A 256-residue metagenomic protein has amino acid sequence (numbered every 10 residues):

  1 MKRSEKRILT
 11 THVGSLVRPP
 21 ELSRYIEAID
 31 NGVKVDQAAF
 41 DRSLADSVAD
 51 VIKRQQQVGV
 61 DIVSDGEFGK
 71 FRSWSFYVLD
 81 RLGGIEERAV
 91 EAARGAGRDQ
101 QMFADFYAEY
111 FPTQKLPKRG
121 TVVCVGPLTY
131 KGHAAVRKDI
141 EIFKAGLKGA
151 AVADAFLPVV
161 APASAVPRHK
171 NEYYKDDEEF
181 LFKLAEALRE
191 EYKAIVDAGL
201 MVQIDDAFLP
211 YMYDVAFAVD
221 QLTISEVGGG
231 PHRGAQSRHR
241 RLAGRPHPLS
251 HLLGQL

Functional and structural regions predicted by a protein language model:
M1-L256: Domain-level signal for soluble alpha/beta catalytic cores
